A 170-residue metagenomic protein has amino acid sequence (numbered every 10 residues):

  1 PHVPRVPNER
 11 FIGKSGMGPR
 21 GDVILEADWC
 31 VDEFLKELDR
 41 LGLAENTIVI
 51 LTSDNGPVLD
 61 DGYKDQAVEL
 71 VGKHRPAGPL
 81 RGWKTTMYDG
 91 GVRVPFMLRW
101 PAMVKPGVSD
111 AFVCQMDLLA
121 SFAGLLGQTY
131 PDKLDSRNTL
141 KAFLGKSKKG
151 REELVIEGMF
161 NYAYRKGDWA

Functional and structural regions predicted by a protein language model:
P1, I24, V31, I48-S53 (+3 more regions): Beta-strand elements within well-structured catalytic alpha/beta cores of enzymes that handle phosphate/sulfate esters
P1, V6-N8, T52-N55, V92 (+2 more regions): Active-site-proximal beta-strand/loop segments in catalytic clefts of secreted hydrolases
P1-D22, V58-D60, K64-A67: Active-site His/acidic residue clusters
P1-I12, D39-I48, R151-E153, D168: Active-site regions of oxyanion-processing enzymes, predominantly non-cytosolic
P7, R20-V23, A27-C30, F34 (+3 more regions): Stable alpha-helical elements in mature extracytoplasmic
E26-K64: Metal-dependent active-site segment of extracytoplasmic phospho-/sulfohydrolases and closely related
P57-M87, M103-A170: C-terminal cap/loop subdomain of S1 sulfatases and analogous C-terminal strand-loop tails that border
T86-P95: Extracellular S/T/G-rich loop segment that most often corresponds to the catalytic His/Ser-adjacent loop
